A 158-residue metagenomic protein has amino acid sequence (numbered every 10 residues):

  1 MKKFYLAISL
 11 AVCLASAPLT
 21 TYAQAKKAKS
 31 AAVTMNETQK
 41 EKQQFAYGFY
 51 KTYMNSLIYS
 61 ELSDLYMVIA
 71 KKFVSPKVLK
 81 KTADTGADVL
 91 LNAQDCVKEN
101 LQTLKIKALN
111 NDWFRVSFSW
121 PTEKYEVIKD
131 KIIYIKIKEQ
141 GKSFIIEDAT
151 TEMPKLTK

Functional and structural regions predicted by a protein language model:
L6-L14: Hydrophobic helical h-region of N-terminal Sec-dependent signal peptides in bacterial secretory/periplasmic proteins
L14-Y22: C-terminal segment of classical bacterial N-terminal signal peptides
Q24-A31: Cleaved targeting-peptide boundary
E37-I58: Short, aromatic-enriched amphipathic alpha-helices that serve as compact interaction elements
I58-D84: Short, well-ordered alpha-helical segments enriched in acidic and aromatic residues
V74-S75, L79-E126: Surface-exposed, charged secondary-structure patches
D130-K158: Short beta-strand edge/turn micro-motifs at domain boundaries
